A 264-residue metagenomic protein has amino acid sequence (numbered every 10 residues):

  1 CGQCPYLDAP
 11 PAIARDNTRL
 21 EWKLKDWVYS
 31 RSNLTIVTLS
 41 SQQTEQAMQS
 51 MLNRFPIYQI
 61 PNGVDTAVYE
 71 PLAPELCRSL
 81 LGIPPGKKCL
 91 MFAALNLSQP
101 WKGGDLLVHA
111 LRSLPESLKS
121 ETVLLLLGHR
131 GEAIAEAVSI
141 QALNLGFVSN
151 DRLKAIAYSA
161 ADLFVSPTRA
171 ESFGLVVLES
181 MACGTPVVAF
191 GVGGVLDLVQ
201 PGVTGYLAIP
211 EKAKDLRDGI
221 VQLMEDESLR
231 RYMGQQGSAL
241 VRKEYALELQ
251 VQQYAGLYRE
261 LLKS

Functional and structural regions predicted by a protein language model:
C1-I36, M51: Membrane-proximal helix-turn-helix segments that form the acceptor-binding/catalytic region of lipid-linked
T18, E70-I83: A short helix/loop element that forms part of the nucleotide-sugar donor recognition site in Leloir-type
V37, I83-K102, V108-R112: Conserved donor-binding/catalytic core segment of Leloir-type glycosyltransferases
E121, G128-A155, L163: Nucleotide-activated donor-binding/catalytic signature segment of Leloir-type glycosyltransferases, i.e., the conserved
R169: Aromatic "clamp/platform" in nucleotide-sugar-dependent glycosyltransferases that forms part of the donor/acceptor
P186-A189, V199: Short hydrophobic beta-strand element within catalytic cores of glycosyltransferases and related nucleotide-activated
P201-G202, Y206-A213, Q222-S228: Conserved acidic donor-binding segment of nucleotide-sugar-dependent glycosyltransferases
D215, Q222, L229-E244, Q250-G256 (+1 more regions): A short, well-ordered alpha-helix in the C-terminal region of glycosyltransferases
